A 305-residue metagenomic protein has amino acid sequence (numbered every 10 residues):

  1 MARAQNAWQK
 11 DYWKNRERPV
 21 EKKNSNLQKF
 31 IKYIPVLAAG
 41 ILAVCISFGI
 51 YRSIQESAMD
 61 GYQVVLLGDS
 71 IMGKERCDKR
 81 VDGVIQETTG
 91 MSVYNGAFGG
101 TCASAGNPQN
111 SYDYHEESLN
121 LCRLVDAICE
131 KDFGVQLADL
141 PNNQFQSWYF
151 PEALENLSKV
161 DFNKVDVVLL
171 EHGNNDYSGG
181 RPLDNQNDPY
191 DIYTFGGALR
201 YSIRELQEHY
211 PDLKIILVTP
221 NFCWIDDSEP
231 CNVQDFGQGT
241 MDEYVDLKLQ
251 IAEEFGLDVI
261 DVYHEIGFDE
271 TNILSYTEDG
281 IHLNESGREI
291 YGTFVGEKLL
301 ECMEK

Functional and structural regions predicted by a protein language model:
M1-N95, S158, N163, C302-E304: N-terminal secretory targeting modules
Q63-L67, S92-A97, D166-H172, K214-T219 (+1 more regions): Structural recognition of the beta-strand scaffold that forms the well-ordered cores of secreted hydrolase catalytic
G73-N185, P189: Conserved SGNH/GDSL esterase-like catalytic core that processes O-acyl groups on lipids and polysaccharides
S111-Y112, P220-K305: Catalytic His-Asp segment of secreted/periplasmic serine-dependent ester chemistry enzymes
L169-L183, I203-D242: Active-site segments of SGNH/GDSL-like serine hydrolases that catalyze O-acetyl group transfer/hydrolysis on lipids
N185-T194, D235-F236, H282: The substrate-binding groove and active-site-proximal loops of carbohydrate-active enzymes, especially glycoside
T194-G197, Y201-E205, E243-Q250: Alpha-helical scaffolding segments of alpha/beta enzyme cores, especially the outer helices of TIM-barrel or partial
